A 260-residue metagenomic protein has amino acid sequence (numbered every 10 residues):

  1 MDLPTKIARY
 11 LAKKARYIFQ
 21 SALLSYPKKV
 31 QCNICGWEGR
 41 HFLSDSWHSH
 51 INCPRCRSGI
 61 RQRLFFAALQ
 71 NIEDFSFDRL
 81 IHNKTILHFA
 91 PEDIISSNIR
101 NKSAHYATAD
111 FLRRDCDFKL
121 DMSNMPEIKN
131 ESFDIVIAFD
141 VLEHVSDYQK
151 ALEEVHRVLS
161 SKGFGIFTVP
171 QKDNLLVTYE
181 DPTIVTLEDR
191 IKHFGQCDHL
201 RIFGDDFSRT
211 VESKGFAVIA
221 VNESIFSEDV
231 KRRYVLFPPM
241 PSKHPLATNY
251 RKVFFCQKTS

Functional and structural regions predicted by a protein language model:
D2-E131, F226-T259: Conserved N-terminal segment of class I S-adenosyl-L-methionine
Y17-V30, S146-S160, F164-S260: S-adenosyl-L-methionine-dependent methyltransferase catalytic module, highlighting the catalytic core
N130-D134, S161: Active-site acidic short loop of glycosyltransferases
I137: A conserved beta-strand element that flanks and buttresses the S-adenosyl-L-methionine
D140-H144: A short His-aromatic
